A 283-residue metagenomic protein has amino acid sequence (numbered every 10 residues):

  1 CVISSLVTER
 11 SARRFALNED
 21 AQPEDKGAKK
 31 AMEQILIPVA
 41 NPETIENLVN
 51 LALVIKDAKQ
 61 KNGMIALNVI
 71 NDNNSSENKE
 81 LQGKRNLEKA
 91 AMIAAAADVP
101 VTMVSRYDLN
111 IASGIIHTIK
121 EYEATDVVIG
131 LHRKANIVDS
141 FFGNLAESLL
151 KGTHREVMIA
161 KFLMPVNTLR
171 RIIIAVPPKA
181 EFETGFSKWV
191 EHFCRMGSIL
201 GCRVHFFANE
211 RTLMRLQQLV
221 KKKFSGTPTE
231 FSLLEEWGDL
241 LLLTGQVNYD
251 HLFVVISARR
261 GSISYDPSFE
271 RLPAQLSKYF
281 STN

Functional and structural regions predicted by a protein language model:
C1-I37, E43, N62-G63, Q82 (+8 more regions): Membrane-interfacial segments at transmembrane helix termini in multi-pass membrane proteins
Q22-K29, L53-D57, A160-L169, R195-M196 (+1 more regions): Short boundary motifs at domain starts and secondary-structure transition points
A31-N86, I93, V104, R171-S232 (+4 more regions): Small/aliphatic-rich secondary-structure junction motif
I45, V49, I116, A146-E147: Short amphipathic alpha-helical segments
I65-A112, I119-Y122, D126-A135, F142-N144: Soluble catalytic regions of membrane-associated enzymes that act on cell-envelope and secretory-pathway components
A97-V127, F224-N283: Structural beta-alpha unit
I129-L131, E156-F162, A208, N283: Short beta-strand elements of ligand-binding domains
L145-A146, W189, L272-P273: Conserved sugar-transfer catalytic core signal across GT-A, GT-B, and GT-C glycosyltransferases
